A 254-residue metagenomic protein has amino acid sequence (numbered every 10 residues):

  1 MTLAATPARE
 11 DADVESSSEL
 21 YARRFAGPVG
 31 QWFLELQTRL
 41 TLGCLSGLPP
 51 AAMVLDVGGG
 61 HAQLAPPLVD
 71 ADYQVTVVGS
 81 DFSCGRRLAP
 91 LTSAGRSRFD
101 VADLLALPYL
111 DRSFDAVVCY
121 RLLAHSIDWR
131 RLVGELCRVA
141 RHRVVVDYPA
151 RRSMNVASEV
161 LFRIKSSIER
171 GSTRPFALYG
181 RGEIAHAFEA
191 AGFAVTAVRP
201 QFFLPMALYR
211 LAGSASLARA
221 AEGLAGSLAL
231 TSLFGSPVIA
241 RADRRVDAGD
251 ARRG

Functional and structural regions predicted by a protein language model:
M1-P49: Conserved class I S-adenosyl-L-methionine
A51-G60: Conserved class I S-adenosyl-L-methionine
H61-A106: Class I SAM-dependent methyltransferase SAM/SAH-binding core
V118: A conserved beta-strand element that flanks and buttresses the S-adenosyl-L-methionine
R130-V144: A short glycine-rich, Lys/Arg-flanked "PGG" loop and its adjoining helix->strand segment in the class I
V145-I168: Conserved class I S-adenosyl-L-methionine
L161, A197-G254: A C-terminal cap/extension of S-adenosyl-L-methionine-dependent methyltransferases that defines the acceptor-substrate
K165-E183: Acceptor-substrate binding/catalytic loop of class I
